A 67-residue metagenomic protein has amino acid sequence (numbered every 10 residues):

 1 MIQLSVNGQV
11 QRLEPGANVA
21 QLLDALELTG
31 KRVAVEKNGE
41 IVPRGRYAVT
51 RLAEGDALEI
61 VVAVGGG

Functional and structural regions predicted by a protein language model:
M1-G66: Ubiquitin-like/PB1-type beta-grasp interaction modules and other compact soluble beta-rich domains
